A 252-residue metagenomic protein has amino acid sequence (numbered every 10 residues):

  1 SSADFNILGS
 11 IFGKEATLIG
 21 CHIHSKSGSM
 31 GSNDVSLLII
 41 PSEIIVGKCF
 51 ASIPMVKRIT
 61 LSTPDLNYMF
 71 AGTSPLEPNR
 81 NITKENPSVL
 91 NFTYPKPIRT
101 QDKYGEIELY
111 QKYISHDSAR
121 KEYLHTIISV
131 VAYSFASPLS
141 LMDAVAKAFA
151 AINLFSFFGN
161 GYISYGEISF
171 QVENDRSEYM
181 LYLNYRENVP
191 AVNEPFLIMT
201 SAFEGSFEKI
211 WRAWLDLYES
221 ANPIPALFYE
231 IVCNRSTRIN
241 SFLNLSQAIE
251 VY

Functional and structural regions predicted by a protein language model:
S1-F155: Long, contiguous, compositionally biased segments that the model treats as domain-scale units
D4-L8, D117-S118, Y182-Y185, S201 (+2 more regions): Intrinsically disordered, low-complexity boundary segments flanking structured domains
I98-A119, A191-L217: Short, amphipathic alpha-helical segments
Y123-V130, V189, S220-L227: Amphipathic, alpha-helical segments enriched in basic
I128-V131, Y179, S246: A broad, low-specificity signal marking well-ordered, structured residues that form hydrophobic/aromatic
Y133-D143, P195, M199-A202, V232-N244: Conserved aromatic-histidine-acidic binding/catalytic patches
L141-W211: Internal, Lys/Arg-enriched amphipathic helical interaction segments that engage polyanionic partners
F203-Y252: A long, hydrophobic alpha-helical segment
